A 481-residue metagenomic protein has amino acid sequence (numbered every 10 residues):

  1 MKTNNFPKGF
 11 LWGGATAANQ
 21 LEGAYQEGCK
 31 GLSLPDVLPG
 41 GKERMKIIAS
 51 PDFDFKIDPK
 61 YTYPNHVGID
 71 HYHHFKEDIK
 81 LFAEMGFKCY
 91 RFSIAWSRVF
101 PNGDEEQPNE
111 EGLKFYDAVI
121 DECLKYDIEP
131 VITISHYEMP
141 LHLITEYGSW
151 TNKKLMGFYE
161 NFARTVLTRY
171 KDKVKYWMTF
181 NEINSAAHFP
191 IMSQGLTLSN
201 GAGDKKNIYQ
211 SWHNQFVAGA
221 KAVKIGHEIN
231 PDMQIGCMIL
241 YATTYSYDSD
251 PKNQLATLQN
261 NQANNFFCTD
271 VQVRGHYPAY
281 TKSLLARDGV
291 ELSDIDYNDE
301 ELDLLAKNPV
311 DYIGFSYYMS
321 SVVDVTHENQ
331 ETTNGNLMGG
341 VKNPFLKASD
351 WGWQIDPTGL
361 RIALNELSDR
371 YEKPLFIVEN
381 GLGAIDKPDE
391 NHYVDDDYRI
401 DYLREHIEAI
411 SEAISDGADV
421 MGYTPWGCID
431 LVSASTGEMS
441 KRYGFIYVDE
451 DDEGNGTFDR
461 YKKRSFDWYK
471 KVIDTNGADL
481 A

Functional and structural regions predicted by a protein language model:
M1-F53, D58-P59, N102-D104, L113-A481: Active-site region of glycoside hydrolase catalytic domains
G9-L11, Y72, C89: A common structural microfeature
K60-H74, T151-K154: Active-site mouth loops of central-metabolism enzymes
G68-K80, P101, G112: Internal amphipathic alpha-helical repeat/solenoid segments
H74-A95, K307-I313: Catalytic domains of carbohydrate-active enzymes, especially glycoside hydrolases
I94-P108: Glycine-rich, proline-tolerant flexible connector loops at the mouths of alpha/beta enzymes
